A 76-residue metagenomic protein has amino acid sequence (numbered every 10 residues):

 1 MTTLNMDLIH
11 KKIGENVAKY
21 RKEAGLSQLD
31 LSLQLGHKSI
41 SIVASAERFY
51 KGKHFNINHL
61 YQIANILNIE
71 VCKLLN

Functional and structural regions predicted by a protein language model:
M1-A24: A short, Lys/Arg-rich alpha-helix, primarily the initiator
V17, L31-S32, V43-E47, L74: Conserved hydrophobic/aromatic packing and binding residues within compact polymer-binding modules
V17, Q28, I57-L60: Helix-turn-helix DNA-binding elements, focusing on the entry/boundary residues of the two helices that contact DNA
E23, Q34, I66: Residues within the alpha-helical elements of helix-turn-helix
D30-L33, I63: Short alpha-helical "recognition helix" segments of helix-turn-helix
H37-K53: Recognition helix of helix-turn-helix/homeodomain-like DNA-binding domains that insert into the DNA major groove
Y50-N65: Short, basic-rich loop-to-helix N-cap that marks the start of a DNA-contacting helix
I57, N68-N76: Short C-terminal boundary/hinge segments that cap the last helix of small helical domains
